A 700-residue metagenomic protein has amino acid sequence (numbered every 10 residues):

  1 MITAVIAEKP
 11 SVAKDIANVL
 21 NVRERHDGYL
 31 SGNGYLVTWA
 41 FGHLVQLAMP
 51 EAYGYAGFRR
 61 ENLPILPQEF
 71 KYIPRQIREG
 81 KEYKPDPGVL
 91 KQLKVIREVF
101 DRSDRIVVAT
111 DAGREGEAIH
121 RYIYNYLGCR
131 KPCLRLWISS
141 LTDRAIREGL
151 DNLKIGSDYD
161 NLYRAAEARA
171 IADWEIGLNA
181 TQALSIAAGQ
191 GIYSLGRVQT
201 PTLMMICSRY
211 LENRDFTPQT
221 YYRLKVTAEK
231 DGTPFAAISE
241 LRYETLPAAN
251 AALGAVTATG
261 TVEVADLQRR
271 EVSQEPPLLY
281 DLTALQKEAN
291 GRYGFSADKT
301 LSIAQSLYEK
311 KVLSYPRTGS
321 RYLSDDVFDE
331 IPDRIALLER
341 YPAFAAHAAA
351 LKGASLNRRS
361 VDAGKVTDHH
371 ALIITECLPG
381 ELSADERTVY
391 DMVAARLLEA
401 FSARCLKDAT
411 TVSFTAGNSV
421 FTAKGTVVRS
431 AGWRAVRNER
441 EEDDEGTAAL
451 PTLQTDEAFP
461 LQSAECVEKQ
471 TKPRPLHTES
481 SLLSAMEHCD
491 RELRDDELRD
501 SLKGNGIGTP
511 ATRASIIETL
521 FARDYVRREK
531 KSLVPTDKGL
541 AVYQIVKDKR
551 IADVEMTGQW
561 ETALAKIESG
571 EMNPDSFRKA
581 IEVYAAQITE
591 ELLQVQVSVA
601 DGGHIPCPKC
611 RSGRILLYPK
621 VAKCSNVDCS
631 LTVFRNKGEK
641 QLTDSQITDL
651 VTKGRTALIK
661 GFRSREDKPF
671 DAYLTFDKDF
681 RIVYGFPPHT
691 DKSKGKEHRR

Functional and structural regions predicted by a protein language model:
M1-A170, W174, Q462, P473: Intrinsically disordered, low-complexity regulatory segments
M1-I2, T110-A112, G189-I192, R269-L278 (+4 more regions): Conserved short loop/turn motifs at secondary-structure junctions
I2-A4, E82, Y126, T181 (+3 more regions): Basic, low-complexity terminal or inter-domain segments flanking catalytic cores
P10-A17, G34-V37, F41, R60-L63 (+22 more regions): Amphipathic alpha-helical transducer elements in NTP-driven molecular machines
N18-R25, A48-E51, Y55-G57, I155 (+6 more regions): Accessory interaction regions appended to the cores of large information-processing enzymes
G88, D101-R102, D143-V226, R269-S273: C-terminal or mid-to-C-terminal helical accessory/interaction module adjacent to the motor/catalytic core
E244-Y280, Q286, D490: Metal- or metallocofactor-binding catalytic centers and their adjacent structured scaffolds across diverse enzyme
